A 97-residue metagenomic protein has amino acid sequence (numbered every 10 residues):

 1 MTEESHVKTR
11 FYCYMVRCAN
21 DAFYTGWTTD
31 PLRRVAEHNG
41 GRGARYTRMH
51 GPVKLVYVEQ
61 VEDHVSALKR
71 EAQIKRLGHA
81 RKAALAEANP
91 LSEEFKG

Functional and structural regions predicted by a protein language model:
M1-A44, R48-K75, H79-A80, L85 (+1 more regions): GIY-YIG nuclease catalytic motif and its immediate N-terminal context
